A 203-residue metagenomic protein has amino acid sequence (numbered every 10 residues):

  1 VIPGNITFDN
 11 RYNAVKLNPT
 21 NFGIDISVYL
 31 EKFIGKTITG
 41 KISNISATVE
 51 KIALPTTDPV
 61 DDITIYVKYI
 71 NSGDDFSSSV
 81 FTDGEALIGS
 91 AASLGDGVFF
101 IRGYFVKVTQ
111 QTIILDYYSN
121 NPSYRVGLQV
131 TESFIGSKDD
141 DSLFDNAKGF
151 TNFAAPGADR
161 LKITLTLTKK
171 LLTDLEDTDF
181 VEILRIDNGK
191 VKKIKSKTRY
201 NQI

Functional and structural regions predicted by a protein language model:
V1-I203: Subunit-assembly interface segments of extracellular/virion macromolecular structures
